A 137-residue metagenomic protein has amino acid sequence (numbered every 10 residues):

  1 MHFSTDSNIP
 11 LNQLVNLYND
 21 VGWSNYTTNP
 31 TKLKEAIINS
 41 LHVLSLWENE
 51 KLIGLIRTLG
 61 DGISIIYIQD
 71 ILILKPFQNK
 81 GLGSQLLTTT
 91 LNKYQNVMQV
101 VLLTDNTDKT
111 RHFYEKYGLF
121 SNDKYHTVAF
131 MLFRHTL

Functional and structural regions predicted by a protein language model:
M1-T28, Y125: Short amphipathic alpha-helix that is part of the acyltransferase structural core
D6, L74, D105: Residue-level recognition of the GNAT/N-acetyltransferase active site
K34, I38-I56: Conserved beta-hairpin
G60-I68, Q78, K124-Y125: A conserved beta-turn-beta hairpin within the catalytic core of GNAT-like acetyltransferases that forms part
Q69, P76-Q78, K93, R111-F113: Acidic/histidine-enriched, beta-strand-rich ligand/metal-binding domains
F77, G81-T89: Conserved acetyl-CoA pyrophosphate-binding loop and the N-cap/start of the following alpha-helix in GNAT-like
V100, N106-A129, R134: Conserved active-site alpha-helix within GNAT-family acetyltransferase domains
